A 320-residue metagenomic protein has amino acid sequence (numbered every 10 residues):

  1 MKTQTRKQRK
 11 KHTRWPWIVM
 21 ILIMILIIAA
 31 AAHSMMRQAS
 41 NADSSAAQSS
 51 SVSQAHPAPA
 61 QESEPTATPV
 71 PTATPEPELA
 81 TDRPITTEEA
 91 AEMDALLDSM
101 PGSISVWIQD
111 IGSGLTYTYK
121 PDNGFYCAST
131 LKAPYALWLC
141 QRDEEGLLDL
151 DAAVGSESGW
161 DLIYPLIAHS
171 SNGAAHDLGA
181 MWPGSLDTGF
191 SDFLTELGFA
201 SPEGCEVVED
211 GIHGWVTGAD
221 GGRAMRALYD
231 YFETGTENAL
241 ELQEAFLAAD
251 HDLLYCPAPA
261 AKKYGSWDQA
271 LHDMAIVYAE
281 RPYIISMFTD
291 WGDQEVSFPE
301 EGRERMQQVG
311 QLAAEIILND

Functional and structural regions predicted by a protein language model:
K2-D94, M100, T116, G124 (+2 more regions): Structured C-terminal helix/loop/strand segments within mature extracytoplasmic catalytic/sensor domains
P101-G124, L147: Short, conserved catalytic-motif segment at the N-terminal edge
Q109-I111, L166-S170, L178-W182, G198 (+5 more regions): Active-site-proximal beta-strand/loop segments in catalytic clefts of secreted hydrolases
G114, G124-V154, L166, I285: Active-site SXXK
P121-Y126, G155-E157, V207-V216: A glycine-rich, coil/turn loop motif that links secondary-structure elements
L147-F190, F199-A200: Conserved catalytic neighborhood of penicillin-recognizing serine enzymes
A175-Y231: Mid-domain, small-residue-enriched loop/turn segments at the edges of structured enzyme/sensor domains
H213-D268: A conserved catalytic-loop motif detector
